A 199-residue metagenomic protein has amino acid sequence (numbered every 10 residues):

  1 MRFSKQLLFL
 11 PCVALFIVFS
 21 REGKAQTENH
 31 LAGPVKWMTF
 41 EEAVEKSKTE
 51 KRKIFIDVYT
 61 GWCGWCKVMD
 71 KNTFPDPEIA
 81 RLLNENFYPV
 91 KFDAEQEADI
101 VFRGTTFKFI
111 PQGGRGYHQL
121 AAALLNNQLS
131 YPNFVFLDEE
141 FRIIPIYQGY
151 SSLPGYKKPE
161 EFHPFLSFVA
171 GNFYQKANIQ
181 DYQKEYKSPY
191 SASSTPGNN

Functional and structural regions predicted by a protein language model:
M1-F9: Bacterial N-terminal signal peptides that target proteins for export
L10-V18: Bacterial N-terminal signal peptides
F19-A25: Sec/Tat signal peptide C-region and signal peptidase I cleavage site
Q26-A32, D138, I144-N199: Non-globular targeting/processing and membrane-anchoring segments
K36-K53: A short beta-strand-turn-helix
E50-G64, P89: Short active-site neighborhood of thiol/selenol oxidoreductases, capturing the structured segment around
K67-K71: Detector for the c-type heme attachment site
P77-A80, N84-S151, P159, P164 (+1 more regions): Thioredoxin-like thiol-disulfide oxidoreductase module
